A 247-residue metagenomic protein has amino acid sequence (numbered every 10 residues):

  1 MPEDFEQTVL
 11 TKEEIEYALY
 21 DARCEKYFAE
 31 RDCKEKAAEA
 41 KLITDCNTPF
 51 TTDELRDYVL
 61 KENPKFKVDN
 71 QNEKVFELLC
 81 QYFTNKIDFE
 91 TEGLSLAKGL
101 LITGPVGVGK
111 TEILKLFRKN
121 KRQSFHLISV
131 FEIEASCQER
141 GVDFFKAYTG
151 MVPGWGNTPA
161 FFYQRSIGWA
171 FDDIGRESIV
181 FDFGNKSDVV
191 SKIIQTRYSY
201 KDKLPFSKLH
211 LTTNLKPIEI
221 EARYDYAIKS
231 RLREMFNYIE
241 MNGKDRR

Functional and structural regions predicted by a protein language model:
M1-L96, I239, G243, R247: A short, basic N-terminal segment
I87-G93, T158-A160, S199-P205: Alpha-helix termini
G99: Walker A (P-loop) ATP-phosphate-binding motif of ABC ATPase nucleotide-binding domains
I102: Hydrophobic anchor at the beta1->P-loop junction of P-loop NTPases
G107-K110: Conserved glycine(s) of the Walker
I113, F117: Hydrophobic positions on the alpha1 helix immediately C-terminal to the Walker A/P-loop
K119-W169: AAA+/P-loop NTPase substrate/partner-engagement loops
I174-R247: Replace "adjacent to P-loop NTPase cores in ATP/GTP-dependent enzymes" with "adjacent to NTP-binding cores
